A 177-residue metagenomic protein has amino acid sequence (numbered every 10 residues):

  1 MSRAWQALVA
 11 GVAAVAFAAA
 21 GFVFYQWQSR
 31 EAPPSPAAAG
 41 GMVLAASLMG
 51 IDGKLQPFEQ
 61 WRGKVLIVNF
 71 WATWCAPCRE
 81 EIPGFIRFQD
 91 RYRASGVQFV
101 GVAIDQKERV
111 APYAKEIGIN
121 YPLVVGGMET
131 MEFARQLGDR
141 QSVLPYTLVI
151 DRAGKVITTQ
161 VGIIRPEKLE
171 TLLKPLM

Functional and structural regions predicted by a protein language model:
M1-A45: N-terminal targeting signals for export/organelle localization
A45-L66, Q89-Y92, Q136: A short beta-strand-turn-helix
A46, F70-W71, Y113, Y121: Conserved hydrophobic/aromatic "anchor" residues that stabilize well-ordered secondary structure elements
W61-K64, A94, N120, S142: Active-site acidic short loop of glycosyltransferases
K64-L66, F70-W74, Q106, V143: Short pre-active-site segment immediately N-terminal to redox-active cysteine/selenocysteine motifs in thiol-based
R79-G118, M128-A134: Structural microenvironment flanking redox-active thiols in thiol-disulfide oxidoreductases
K115-N120, G126-K174: Thiol/disulfide oxidoreductase modules built on the thioredoxin-like
